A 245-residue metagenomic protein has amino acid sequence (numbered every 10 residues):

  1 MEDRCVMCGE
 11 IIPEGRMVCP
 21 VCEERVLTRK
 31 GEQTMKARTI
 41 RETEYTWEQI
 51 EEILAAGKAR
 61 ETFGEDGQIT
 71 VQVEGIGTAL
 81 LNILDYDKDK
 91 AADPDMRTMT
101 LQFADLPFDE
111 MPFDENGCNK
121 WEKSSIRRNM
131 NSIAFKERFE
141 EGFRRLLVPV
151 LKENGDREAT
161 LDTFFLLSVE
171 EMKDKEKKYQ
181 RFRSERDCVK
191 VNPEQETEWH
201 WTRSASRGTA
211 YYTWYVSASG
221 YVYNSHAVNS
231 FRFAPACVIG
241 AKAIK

Functional and structural regions predicted by a protein language model:
M1, G9-P13: Short, flexible, mixed-charge glycine/proline-rich loop motifs that serve as phosphate/nucleic-acid-contacting
E2, R16, R232, A236: Residues immediately within or flanking Cys/His clusters that coordinate Zn2+ in small zinc-binding modules
V6: N-terminal C2H2 zinc-finger "knuckle"
I11, C19-P20, S168, G240: Helix N-cap / beta->alpha transition motif
I11, R25, G77-L80: Short, solvent-exposed loop/turn motifs
G15-R25: Cysteine-rich micro-motifs
R25-T34: Short microdomains enriched in Cys/His and/or Lys/Arg
M35-K245: Collagenous Gly-X-Y triple-helix signature in extracellular proteins
